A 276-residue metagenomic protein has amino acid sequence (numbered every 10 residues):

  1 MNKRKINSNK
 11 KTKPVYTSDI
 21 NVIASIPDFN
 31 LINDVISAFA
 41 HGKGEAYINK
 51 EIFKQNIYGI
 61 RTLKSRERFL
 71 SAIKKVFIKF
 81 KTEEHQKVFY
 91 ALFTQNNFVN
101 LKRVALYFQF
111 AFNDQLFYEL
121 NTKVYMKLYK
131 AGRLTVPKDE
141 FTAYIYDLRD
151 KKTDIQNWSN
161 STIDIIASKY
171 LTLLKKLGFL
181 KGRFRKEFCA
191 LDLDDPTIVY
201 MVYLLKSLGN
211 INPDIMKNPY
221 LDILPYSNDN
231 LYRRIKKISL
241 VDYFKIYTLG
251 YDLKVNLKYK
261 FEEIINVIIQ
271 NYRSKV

Functional and structural regions predicted by a protein language model:
N2-K127, V136, R273-V276: Eukaryotic partner-binding/assembly regions in large regulatory complexes
T62-L63, G132, Y146-I166: Short, positively charged loop/turn segments that connect secondary-structure elements
L63-F69, N160-K176, P225-K237: Short amphipathic alpha-helical interaction segments
V104-L134, P196-P213, K217-P219: Positively charged, polyanion-binding regions of nucleic-acid-associated proteins
T122-Y129, D150-N160, K181-F184: Short, flexible active-site loops
K175, K181-F261: Accessory, usually C-terminal, subdomains that scaffold auxiliary metal cofactors
K254-V276: Long, low-complexity, charge-rich intrinsically disordered regions
